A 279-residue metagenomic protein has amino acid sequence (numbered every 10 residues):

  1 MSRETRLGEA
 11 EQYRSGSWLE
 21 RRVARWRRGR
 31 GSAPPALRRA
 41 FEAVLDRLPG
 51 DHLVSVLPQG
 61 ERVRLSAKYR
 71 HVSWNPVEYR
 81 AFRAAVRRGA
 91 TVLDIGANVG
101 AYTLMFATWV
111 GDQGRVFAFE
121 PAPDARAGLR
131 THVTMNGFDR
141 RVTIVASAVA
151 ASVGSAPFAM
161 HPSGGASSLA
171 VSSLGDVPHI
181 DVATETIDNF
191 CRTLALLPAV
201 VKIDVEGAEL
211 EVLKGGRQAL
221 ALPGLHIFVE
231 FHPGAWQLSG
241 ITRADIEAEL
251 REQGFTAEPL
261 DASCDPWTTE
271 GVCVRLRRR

Functional and structural regions predicted by a protein language model:
M1-H132, N136-R141, C191-L194, I246 (+1 more regions): S-adenosyl-L-methionine
H71-L93, R141-T143, S155-P157, A170-P223 (+3 more regions): Short internal loop-to-helix segment that lines adenine-nucleotide cofactor pockets
L104, R126-A127, S167, L210-K214: Alpha-helical elements of the RecA-like P-loop NTPase motor core of helicases
P121-A122, E206, E230-H232: Short strand-turn motif at the edge of the Rossmann-like AdoMet-binding core
A125-G128, A151-A156, G165: A short beta-to-alpha transition loop/helix N-cap that caps and shapes the active-site region
A148-A150, T186: Conserved acidic residues
A156-S163, G271-R277: Short, surface-exposed amphipathic charged segments that create phosphate/polyanion-binding patches used for binding
